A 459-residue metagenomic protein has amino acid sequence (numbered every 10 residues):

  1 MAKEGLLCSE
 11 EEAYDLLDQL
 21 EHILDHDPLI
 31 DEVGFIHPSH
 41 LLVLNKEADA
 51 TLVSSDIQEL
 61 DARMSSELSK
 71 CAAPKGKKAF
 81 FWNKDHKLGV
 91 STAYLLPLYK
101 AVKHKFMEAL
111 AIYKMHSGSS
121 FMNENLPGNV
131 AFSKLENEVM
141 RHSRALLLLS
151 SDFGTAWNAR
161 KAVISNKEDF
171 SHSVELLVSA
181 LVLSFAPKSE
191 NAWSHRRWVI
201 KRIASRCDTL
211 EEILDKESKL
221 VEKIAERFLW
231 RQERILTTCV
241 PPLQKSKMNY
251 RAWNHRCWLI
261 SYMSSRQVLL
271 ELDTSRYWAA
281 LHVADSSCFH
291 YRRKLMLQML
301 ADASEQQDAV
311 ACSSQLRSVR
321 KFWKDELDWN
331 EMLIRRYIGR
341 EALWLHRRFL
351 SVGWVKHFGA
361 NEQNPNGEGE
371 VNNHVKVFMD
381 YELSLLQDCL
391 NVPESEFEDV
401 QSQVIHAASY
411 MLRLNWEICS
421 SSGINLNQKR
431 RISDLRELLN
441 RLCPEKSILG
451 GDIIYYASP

Functional and structural regions predicted by a protein language model:
M1-D152, I164, H172: Extreme N-terminal leader/anchor segments
L7-A13, L29, E47-S54, Q58 (+19 more regions): Alpha-solenoid helical-repeat scaffolds
S91, L98, V102-K105, V139 (+8 more regions): Alpha-helical interaction elements in eukaryotic regulators
M107-A131, K161-S171, I200-I213, C257-Q267 (+5 more regions): Short coil/turn connectors between adjacent alpha-helices in alpha-solenoid helical repeat scaffolds
E138-N166, L177-L181, N191-K201: Non-membrane alpha-helical segments in proteins
E138-V139, A156, A192, R234 (+5 more regions): The tetratricopeptide repeat
L176-Y337: Eukaryote-skewed repeat-based solenoidal scaffolds used as protein-protein interaction platforms, primarily
R292-P459: Structured C-terminal portions of repeat-based eukaryotic scaffold domains
